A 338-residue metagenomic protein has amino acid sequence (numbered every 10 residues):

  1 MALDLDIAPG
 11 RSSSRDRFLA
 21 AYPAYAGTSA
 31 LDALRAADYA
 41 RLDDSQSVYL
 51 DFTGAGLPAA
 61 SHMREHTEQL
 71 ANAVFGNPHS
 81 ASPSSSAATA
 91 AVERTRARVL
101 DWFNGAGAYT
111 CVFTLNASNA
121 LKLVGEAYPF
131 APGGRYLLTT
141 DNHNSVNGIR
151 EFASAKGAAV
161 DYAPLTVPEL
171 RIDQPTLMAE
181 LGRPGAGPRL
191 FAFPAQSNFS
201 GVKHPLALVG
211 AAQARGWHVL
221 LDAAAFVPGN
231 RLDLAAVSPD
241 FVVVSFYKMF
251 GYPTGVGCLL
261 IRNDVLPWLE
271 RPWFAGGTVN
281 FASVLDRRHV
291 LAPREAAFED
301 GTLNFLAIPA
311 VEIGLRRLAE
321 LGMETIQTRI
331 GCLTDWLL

Functional and structural regions predicted by a protein language model:
M1-L338: Pyridoxal 5′-phosphate
